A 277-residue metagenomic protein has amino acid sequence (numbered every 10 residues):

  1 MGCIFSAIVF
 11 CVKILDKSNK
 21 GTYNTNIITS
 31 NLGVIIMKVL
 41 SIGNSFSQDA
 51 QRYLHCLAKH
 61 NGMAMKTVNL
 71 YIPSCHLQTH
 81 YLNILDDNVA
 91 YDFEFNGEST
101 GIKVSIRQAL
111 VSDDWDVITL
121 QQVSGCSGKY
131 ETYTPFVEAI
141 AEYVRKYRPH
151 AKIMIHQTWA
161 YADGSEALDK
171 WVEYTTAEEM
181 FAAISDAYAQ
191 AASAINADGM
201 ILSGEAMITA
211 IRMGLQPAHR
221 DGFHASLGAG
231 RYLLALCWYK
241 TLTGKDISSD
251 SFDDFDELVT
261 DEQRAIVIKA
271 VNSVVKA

Functional and structural regions predicted by a protein language model:
I4-V9, N44: Short, intrinsically disordered, low-complexity terminal segments
V9-I36: Short, Lys/Arg-enriched N-terminal segments with co-localized hydrophobic residues within the first ~10-30 amino acids
I35, A218, G222-A225, A229-R231 (+1 more regions): Conserved catalytic region of serine esterases and O-acyltransferases that act on ester linkages in lipids
K38-L40, F46-T134: Conserved SGNH/GDSL esterase-like catalytic core that processes O-acyl groups on lipids and polysaccharides
S47, Q51, V137, F181-S185 (+3 more regions): A structural signal for well-ordered alpha-helical scaffolds and beta->alpha junctions
V104-G228, K240, S249: Alpha-helical cap/lid subdomain in secreted, periplasmic, or secretory-pathway luminal O-acyl-processing enzymes
